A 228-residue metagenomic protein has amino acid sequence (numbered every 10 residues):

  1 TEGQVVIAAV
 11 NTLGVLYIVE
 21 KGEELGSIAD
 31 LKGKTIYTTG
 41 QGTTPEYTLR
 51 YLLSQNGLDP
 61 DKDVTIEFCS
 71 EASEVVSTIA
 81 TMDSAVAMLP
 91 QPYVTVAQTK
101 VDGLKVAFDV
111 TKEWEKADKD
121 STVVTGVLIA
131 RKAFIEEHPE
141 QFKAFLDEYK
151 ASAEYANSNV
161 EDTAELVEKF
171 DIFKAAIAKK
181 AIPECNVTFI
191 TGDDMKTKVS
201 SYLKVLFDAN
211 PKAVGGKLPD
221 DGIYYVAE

Functional and structural regions predicted by a protein language model:
T1, K32-T35, G40, L53-G57 (+6 more regions): Sec/Tat-exported extracytoplasmic proteins
T1-D59, E67-F68, A85, Q91 (+1 more regions): Short, glycine-/small- and polar/acidic-enriched structural segments that line small-molecule recognition paths
Q4, S54-S70, E74, D83 (+1 more regions): A local structural motif
V10, E23, I28, Y37-P45 (+7 more regions): Extracytoplasmic/periplasmic, Sec-exported soluble proteins
D30, S77-T78, V96, A181 (+1 more regions): Well-formed, non-transmembrane alpha-helical positions, independent of function
E71-L166: Pocket-lining segment of extracytoplasmic ligand-binding domains
I135-A209: Secondary-structure end/capping motifs
S200-E228: Conserved C-terminal helix/tail region of periplasmic/extracytoplasmic solute-binding proteins
